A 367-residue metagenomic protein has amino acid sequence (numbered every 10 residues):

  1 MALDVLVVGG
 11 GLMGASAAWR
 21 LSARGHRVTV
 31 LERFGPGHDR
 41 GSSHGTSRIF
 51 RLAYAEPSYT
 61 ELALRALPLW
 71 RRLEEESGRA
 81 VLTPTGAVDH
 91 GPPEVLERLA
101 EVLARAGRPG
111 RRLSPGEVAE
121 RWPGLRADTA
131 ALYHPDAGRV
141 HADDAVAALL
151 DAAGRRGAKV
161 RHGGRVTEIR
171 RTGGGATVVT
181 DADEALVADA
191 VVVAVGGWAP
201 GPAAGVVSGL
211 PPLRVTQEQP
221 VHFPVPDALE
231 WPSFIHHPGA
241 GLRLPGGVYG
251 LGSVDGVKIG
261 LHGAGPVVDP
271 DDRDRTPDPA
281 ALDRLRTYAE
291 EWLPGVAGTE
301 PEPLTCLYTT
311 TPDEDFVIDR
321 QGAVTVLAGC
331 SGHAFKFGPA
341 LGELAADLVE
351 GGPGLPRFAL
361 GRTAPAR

Functional and structural regions predicted by a protein language model:
M1-M13: Beta1/beta-strand and adjacent pyrophosphate-binding region of the FAD-binding site in flavoprotein oxidoreductases
A2-L3, T180-A190: Core beta-strand elements of the Rossmann-like FAD/NAD(P) dinucleotide-binding domain in flavoenzyme oxidoreductases
V8, A185-W198, G342: Short hydrophobic core segments
W19-A23, A80-L82, G197-G322: Active-site substrate-recognition segment that forms the wall of the catalytic cavity or substrate channel
A23-S42: Glycine-rich FAD pyrophosphate-binding loop
S47-R121, D128-A130, G247-V248: Dinucleotide-binding Rossmann-like beta1-alpha1 core, especially the glycine-rich loop that anchors the ADP
H90-H162, E168-G173: Flavin (FAD/FMN) cofactor-binding and adjacent substrate-gating region of FAD-dependent oxidoreductase domains
E291-R367: C-terminal catalytic lobe of FAD-dependent flavoproteins
